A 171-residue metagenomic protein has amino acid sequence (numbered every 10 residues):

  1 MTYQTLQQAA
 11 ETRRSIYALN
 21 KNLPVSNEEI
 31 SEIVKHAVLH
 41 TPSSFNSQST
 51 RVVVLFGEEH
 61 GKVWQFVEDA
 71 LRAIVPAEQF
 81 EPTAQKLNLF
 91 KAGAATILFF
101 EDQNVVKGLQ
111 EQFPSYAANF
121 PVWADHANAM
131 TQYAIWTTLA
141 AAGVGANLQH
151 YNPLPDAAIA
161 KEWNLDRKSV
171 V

Functional and structural regions predicted by a protein language model:
M1-A95: N-terminal amphipathic, basic helical "cap/leader" segment at the start of enzyme domains
A37-V38, F113-I159: Small-aliphatic-rich amphipathic alpha-helix that forms the alpha element of a beta-alpha
G61, K107, A157: Alpha-helical elements of the RecA-like P-loop NTPase motor core of helicases
V67, L109-P114: Short, flexible, mixed-charge acidic loops at enzyme active sites
T96-F99, A134-W136: Short, hydrophobic/aromatic-rich beta-strand segments within well-structured domains
F100-V105: Short glycine-enriched loops at secondary-structure junctions
I159-D166: Short proline/glycine-enriched turn/loop segments at secondary-structure junctions
V170-V171: Conserved small/polar residues in nucleotide/adenosyl-binding loops
